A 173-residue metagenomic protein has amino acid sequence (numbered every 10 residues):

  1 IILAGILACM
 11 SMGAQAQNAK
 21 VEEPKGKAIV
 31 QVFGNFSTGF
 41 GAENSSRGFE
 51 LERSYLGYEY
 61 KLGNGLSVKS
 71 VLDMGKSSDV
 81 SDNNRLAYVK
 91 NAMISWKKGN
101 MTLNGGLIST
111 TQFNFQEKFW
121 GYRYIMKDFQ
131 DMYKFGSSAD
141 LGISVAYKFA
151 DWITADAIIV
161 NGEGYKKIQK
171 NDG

Functional and structural regions predicted by a protein language model:
I1-V21: Cleavable N-terminal export/targeting peptides
M12-Q15, S78-D79, Y165: A short hydrophobic/aromatic micro-motif that marks alpha-helical segments and, especially, helix-coil
A19-G162: Outer membrane beta-barrel
E163-G173: Surface-exposed beta-loop-beta
